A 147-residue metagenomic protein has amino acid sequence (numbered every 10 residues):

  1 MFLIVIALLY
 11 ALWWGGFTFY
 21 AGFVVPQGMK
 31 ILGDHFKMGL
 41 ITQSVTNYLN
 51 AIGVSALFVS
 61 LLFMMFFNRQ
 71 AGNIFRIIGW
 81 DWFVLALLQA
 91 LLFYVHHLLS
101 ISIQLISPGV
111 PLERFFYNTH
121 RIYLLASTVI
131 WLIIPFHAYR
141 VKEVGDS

Functional and structural regions predicted by a protein language model:
M1-V59, M64-G72, H97, Q104-Y117: Interfacial loop at the N-terminal end of multi-pass membrane proteins
A11-W14, W80-F93: Hydrophobic alpha-helical membrane-insertion segments
V24, V95, W131-I134: Hydrophobic/aromatic residues in alpha-helical transmembrane segments
Y48-S55, H120-P135: Hydrophobic alpha-helical transmembrane segments
F58, S102-L105, V129, P135-A138: Amphipathic, soluble alpha-helical interaction motifs
S60-F67, L92, I134-V141: Structural signal for membrane-spanning alpha-helices in multi-pass inner-membrane proteins, emphasizing helix cores
F66-I77, E143-S147: Membrane-interface helix-boundary motifs at transmembrane edges
D81, F93-Q104: Negatively charged, Asp/Glu-rich surface segments that serve as flexible interaction/assembly modules
